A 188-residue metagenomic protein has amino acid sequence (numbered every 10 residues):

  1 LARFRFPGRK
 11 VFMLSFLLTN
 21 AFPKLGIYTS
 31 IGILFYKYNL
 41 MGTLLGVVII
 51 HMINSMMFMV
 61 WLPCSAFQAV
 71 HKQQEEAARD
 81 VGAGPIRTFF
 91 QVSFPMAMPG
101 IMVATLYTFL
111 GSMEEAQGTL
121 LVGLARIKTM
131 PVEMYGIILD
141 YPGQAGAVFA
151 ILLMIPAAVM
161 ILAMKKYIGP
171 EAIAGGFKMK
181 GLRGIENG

Functional and structural regions predicted by a protein language model:
L1, L18, E76-R79, M134 (+1 more regions): Hydrophobic alpha-helical segments that mediate membrane insertion or helix-helix packing
L1-F16, F89, K165-G169: Transmembrane-helix boundary motif in ABC transporter permease subunits
F4-R5, F35-G42, A69-V70, R126 (+1 more regions): Membrane-interfacial segments
G8-S15, A21-S55, I86, T119-R126: Membrane-interfacial helix termini and adjacent extracytoplasmic/periplasmic loops of multi-pass transporters
F22, M52, I101, T105 (+1 more regions): Generic alpha-helical transmembrane segments of integral inner-membrane proteins, especially permease/transport modules
G46, M52-I53, V60-P63, H71-K72 (+1 more regions): Transmembrane alpha-helices
C64-E75, R79, P85-Q91, A147-G188: C-terminal transmembrane helix and the adjacent membrane-cytosol boundary/short C-terminal tail of inner/organellar
S112-P170: Interhelical loop and adjacent transmembrane-helix boundary motif in polytopic membrane transport permeases
